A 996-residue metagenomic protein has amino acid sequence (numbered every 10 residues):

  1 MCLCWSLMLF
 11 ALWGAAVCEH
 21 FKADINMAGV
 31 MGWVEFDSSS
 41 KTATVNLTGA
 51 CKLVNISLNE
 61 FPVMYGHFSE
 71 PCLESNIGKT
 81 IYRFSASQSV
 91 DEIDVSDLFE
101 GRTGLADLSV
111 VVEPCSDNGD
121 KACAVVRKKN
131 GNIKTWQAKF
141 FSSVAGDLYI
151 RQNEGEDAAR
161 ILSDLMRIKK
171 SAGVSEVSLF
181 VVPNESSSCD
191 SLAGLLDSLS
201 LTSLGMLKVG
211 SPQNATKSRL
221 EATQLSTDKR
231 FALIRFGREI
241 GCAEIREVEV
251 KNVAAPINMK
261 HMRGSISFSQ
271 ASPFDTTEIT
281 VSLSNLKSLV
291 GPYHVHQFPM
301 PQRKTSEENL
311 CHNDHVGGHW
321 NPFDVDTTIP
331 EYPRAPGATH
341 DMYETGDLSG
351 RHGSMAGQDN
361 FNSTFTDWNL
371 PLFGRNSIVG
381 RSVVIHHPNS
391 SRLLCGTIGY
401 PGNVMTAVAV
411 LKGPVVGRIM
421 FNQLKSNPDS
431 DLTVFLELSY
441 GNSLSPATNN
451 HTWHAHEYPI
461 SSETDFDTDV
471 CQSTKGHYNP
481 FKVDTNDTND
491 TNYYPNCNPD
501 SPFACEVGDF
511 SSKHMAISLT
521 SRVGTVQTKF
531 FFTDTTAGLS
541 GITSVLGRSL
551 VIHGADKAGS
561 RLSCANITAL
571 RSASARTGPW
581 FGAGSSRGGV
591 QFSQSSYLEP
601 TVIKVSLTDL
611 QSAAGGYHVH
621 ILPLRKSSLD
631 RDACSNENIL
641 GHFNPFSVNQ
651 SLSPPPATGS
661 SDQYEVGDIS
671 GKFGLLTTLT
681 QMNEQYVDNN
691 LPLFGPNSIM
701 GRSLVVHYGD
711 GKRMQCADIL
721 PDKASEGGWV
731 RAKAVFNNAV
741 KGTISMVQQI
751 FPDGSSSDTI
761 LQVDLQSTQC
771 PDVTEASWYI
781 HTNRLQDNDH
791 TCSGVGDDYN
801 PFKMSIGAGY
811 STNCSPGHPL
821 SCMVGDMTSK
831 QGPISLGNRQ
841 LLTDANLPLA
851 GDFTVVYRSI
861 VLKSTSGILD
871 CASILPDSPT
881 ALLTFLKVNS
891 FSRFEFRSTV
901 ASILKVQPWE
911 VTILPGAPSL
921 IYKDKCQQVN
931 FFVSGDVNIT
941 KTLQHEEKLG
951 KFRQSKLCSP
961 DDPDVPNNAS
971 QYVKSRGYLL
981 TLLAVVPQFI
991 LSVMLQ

Functional and structural regions predicted by a protein language model:
M1-L9, Y978-L982: Sec-dependent signal peptide recognition, specifically the positively charged N-region followed immediately by
C2, W13-R976: N-terminal leader/targeting pre-sequences
L9-A23, F989-Q996: N-terminal signal peptide
S970-Q996: Cleavable C-terminal sorting propeptides in eukaryotic secreted/cell-surface proteins
